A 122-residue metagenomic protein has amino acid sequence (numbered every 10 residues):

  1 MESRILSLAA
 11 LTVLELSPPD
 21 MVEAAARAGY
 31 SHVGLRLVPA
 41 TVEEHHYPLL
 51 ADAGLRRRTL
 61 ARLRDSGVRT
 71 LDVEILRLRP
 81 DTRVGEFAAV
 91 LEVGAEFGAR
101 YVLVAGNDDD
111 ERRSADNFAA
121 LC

Functional and structural regions predicted by a protein language model:
M1-E2, A24-R27: Non-catalytic accessory regions flanking glycosidase/transglycosidase catalytic cores in CAZymes
M1-S7, L63-R64: N-terminal amphipathic alpha-helix/helix-capping segment at the start of soluble metabolic enzymes
R4, E15, V22, E44-P48 (+1 more regions): Gly/Pro-rich active-site loop or hairpin
R4-A10, S31-L35, T70-R77, V102-V104: Hydrophobic faces of well-ordered beta-strands that scaffold small-molecule active sites in alpha/beta enzyme cores
A9-A10, Y47-P48, L78-R79, D110: A generic structural signal for short
A10-L16: Short polar catalytic/cofactor-binding loops
P19-E23, R56-C122: Active-site acidic/histidine proton-transfer and metal-coordination neighborhood in alpha/beta enzyme cores
G34-L60: Glycine-rich, proline-tolerant flexible connector loops at the mouths of alpha/beta enzymes
